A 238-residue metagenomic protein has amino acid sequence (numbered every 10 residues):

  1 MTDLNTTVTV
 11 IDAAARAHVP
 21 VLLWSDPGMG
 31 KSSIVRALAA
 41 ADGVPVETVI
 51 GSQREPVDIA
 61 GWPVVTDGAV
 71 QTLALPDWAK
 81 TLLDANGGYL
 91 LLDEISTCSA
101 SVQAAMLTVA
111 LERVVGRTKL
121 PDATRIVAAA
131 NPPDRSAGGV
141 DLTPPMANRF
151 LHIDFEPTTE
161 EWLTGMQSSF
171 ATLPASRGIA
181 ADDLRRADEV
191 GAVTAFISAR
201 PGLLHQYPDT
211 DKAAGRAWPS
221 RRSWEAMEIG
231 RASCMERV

Functional and structural regions predicted by a protein language model:
M1-A187, G191-A192: AAA+ P-loop NTPase catalytic core and its hallmark functional loops
T172-M235: Conserved AAA+ ATPase small/helical "lid" subdomain
